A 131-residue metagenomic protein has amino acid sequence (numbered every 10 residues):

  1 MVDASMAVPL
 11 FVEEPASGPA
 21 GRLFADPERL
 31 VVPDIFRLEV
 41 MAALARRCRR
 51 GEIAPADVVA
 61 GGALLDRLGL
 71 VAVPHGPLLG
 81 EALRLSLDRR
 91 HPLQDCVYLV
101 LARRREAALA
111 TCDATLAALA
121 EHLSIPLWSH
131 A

Functional and structural regions predicted by a protein language model:
M1-F36, R47-A60: Short, well-structured N-terminal submotif of metal-dependent ribonuclease cores
M6-A7, F36-R37, L78, Y98 (+1 more regions): Alpha-helix capping/helix-boundary segments
V8-P9, G21, A42, V100-R103 (+1 more regions): A cross-family signal for key residues in well-ordered alpha-helices that form functional helical elements
P19, E39, E81, A118-L119: Phosphate- and divalent-cation-binding pockets in alpha/beta enzyme and binding domains that engage nucleotide-derived
M41-G69, E81: Active-site-proximal, substrate-binding regions of enzyme catalytic domains and RNA-binding/basic surfaces
R67-C112: Active-site neighborhoods of divalent-metal-dependent phosphate/nucleic-acid chemistry enzymes
L99-A131: Acidic, PIN/NYN-like endoribonuclease modules and their adjacent C-terminal/linker elements
